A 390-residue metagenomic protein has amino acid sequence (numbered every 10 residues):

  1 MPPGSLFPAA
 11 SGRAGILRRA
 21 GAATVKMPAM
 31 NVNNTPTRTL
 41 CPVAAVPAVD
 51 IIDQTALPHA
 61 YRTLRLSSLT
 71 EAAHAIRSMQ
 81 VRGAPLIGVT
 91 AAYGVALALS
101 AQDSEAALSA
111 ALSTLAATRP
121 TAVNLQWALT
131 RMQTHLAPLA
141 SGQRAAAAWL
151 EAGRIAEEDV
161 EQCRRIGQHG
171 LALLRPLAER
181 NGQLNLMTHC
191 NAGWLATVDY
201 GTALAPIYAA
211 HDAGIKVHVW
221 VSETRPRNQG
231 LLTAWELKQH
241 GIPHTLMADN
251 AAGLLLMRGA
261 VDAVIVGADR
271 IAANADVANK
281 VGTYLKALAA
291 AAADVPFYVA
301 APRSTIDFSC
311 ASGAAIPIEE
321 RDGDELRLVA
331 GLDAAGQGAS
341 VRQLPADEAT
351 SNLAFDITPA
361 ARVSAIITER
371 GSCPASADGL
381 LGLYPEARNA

Functional and structural regions predicted by a protein language model:
I16-A29: Short, Lys/Arg-enriched N-terminal segments with co-localized hydrophobic residues within the first ~10-30 amino acids
P36-G142: Long amphipathic alpha-helical segments
I52, T90, G94, Q126-A128 (+4 more regions): Short beta-strand segments
L64-Q80, L184-T188, Q337-D347: Short, hydrophobic/aliphatic alpha-helical segments
S78-A91, N124-L125, N191-D199, S351-I367: Conserved phosphate/anionic-ligand binding catalytic regions in large, soluble enzymes, centered on
Q126-L186, V217, V221-V264: Ligand-binding beta-strand-loop-alpha-helix segment within the catalytic cores of soluble metabolic enzymes
G201-D212, A287: Histidine-anchored nucleotide/phosphate-binding helix
K216-V217, S222-A390: Conserved phosphate- and dinucleotide-binding cores of soluble alpha/beta proteins, encompassing both enzyme active
